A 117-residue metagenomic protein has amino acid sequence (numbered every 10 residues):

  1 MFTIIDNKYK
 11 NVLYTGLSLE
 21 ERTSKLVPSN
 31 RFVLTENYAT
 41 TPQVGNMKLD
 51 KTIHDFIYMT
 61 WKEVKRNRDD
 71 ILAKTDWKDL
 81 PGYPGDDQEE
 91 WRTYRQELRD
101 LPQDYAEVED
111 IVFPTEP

Functional and structural regions predicted by a protein language model:
M1-P117: A preference for well-ordered globular domain cores that mediate specific macromolecular interactions or catalysis
